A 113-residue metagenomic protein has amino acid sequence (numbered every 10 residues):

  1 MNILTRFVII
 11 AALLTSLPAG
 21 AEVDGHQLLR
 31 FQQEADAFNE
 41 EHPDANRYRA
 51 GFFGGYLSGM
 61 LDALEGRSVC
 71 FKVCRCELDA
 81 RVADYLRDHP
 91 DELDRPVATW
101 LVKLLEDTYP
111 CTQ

Functional and structural regions predicted by a protein language model:
M1, A21, T112-Q113: Short intrinsically disordered terminal tails
N2-I10: Sec-dependent signal peptide recognition, specifically the positively charged N-region followed immediately by
A11-T15: Repetitive helical segments and hydrophobic/amphipathic motifs
S16-G20: N-terminal signal peptide c-region/cleavage motif recognized by signal peptidases
E22-R81: Short N-proximal segments of mature Sec-exported proteins
F31-D36, A98-Q113: Long, charge-rich low-complexity segments
D62-D107: Mid-chain, structured segments of secreted extracytoplasmic proteins
